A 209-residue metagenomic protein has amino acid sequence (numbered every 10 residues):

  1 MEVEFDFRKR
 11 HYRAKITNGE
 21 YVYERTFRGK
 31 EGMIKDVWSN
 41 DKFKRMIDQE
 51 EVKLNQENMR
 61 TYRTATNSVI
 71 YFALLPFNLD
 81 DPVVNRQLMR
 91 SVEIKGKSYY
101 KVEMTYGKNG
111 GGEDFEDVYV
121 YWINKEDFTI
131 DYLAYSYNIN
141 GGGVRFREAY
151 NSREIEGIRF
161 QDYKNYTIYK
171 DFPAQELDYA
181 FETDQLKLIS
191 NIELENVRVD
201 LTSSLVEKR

Functional and structural regions predicted by a protein language model:
M1, N18, A65-A73, W122-Y137: Short, basic/low-complexity N-terminal boundary segments at the transition from targeting/disordered tails
M1-E50: N-terminal mature ectodomain segment of secretory-pathway/periplasmic proteins
F5-F7, G29-K30, V84-N85, D114-E116 (+1 more regions): Short solvent-exposed loop/turn micro-motifs enriched in small/polar/acidic residues
H11-T17, K35-V37, N85-E93, Y121 (+1 more regions): Short, exposed beta-strand/loop patches in secreted or surface proteins that constitute
G29-G32, E51-K53, N138-I139, I168: Short, surface-exposed beta-strand-loop junctions and turns on beta-sheet-rich folds
K42-F115, N140, K208: Flexible, processing/modification-adjacent segments and terminal tails in exported/periplasmic/extracellular proteins
Y99-V199: Gly/Pro-enriched, hydrophobic low-complexity segments that function as extracytoplasmic propeptides/linkers
E195-R209: Gram-negative outer-membrane assembly/targeting C-terminal domains
